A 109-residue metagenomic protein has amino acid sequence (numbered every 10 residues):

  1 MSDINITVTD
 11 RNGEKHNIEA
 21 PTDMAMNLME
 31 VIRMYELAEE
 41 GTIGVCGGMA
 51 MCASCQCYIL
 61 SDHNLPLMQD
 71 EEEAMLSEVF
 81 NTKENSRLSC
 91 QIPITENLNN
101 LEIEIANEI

Functional and structural regions predicted by a protein language model:
M1-N17: Eukaryote-biased recognition of intrinsically disordered, low-complexity regulatory segments
N5-T7, Q56, S89, E102: Beta-strand secondary-structure signal
V8-N12, I94, N107: Short acidic, glycine-rich loop/turn motifs
K15-N27: Short, contiguous acidic and Ser/Thr-rich linear segments
M24-E39: Short amphipathic, charge-patterned alpha-helical segments
G41-H63, E84-I94: Local cysteine-cluster metal-coordination motifs and their immediate loop/turn environment, predominantly Fe-S cluster
H63-A74: Short, charge-rich, low-complexity interaction segments located in flexible loops at or near secondary-structure
E72-I105: Short Fe-S-cluster ligation motifs
